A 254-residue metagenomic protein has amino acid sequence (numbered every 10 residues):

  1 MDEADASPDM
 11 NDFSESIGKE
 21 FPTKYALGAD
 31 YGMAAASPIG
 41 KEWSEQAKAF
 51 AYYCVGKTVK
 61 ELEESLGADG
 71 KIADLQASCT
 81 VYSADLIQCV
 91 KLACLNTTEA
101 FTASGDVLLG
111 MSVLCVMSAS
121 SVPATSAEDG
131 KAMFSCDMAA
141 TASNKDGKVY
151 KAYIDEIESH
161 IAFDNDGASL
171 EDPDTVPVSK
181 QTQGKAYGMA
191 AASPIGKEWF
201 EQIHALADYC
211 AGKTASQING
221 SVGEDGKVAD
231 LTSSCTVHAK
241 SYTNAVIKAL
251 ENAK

Functional and structural regions predicted by a protein language model:
M1-K254: Active-site- and interface-proximal helix/loop "cap" or "latch" segments in soluble metabolic and energy-transducing
